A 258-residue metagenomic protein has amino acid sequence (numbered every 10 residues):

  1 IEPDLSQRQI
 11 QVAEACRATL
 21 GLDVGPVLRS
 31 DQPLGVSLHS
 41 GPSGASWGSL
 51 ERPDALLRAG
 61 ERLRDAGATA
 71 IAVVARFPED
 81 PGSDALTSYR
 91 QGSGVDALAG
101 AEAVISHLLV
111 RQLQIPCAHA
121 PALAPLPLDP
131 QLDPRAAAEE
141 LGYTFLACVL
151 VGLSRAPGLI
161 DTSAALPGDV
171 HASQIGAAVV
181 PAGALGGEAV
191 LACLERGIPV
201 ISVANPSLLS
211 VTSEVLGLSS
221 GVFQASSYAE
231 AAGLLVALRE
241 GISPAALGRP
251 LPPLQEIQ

Functional and structural regions predicted by a protein language model:
I1-Q258: Anaerobic metallocofactor- and corrinoid-dependent redox/one-carbon enzyme cores, especially those from methanogenesis
